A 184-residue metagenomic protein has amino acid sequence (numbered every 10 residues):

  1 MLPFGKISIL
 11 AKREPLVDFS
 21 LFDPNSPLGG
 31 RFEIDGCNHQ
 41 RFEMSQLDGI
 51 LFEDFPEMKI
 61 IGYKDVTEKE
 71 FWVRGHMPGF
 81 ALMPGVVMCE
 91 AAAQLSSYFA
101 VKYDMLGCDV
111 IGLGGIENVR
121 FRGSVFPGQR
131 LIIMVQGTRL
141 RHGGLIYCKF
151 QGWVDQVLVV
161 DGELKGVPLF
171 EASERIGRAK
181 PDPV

Functional and structural regions predicted by a protein language model:
M1-L82, K102, D109, V125-F126 (+4 more regions): Non-catalytic linker/capping segments at the edges of enzyme domains
Q46-L51, G115, R120, M134-Q136 (+2 more regions): Residues located in well-ordered beta-strands
K64-V66, A93-S96, R120: Generic secondary-structure microfeatures
L82-C108: Active-site helix/loop of acyl-thioester processing domains in fatty-acid/polyketide metabolism, spanning hotdog-fold
G107-Y147: Active-site-proximal mixed secondary-structure blocks
